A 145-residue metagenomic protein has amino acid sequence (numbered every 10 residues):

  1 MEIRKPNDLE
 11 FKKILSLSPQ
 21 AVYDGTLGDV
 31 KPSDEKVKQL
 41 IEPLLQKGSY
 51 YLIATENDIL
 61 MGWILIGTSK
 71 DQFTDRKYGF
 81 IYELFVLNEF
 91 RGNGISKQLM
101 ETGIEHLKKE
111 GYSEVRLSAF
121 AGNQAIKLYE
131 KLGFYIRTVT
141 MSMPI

Functional and structural regions predicted by a protein language model:
M1-S16: A short beta-loop-alpha structural element at the N-terminal edge of CoA-dependent acyl/N-acetyltransferase catalytic
P19-I41: Conserved GNAT-fold acetyl-CoA-binding loop/helix
E42-I53, F80: A short helix-loop-beta-strand connector motif used in the catalytic cores of GNAT acetyltransferases and, in some
I53, I59-T68, F80, F85: Conserved beta-strand in the GNAT
R76-N88, V139-S142: Conserved acetyl-CoA binding element of GNAT-fold acetyltransferases
E83-V86, G92-E105, K131: Conserved acetyl-CoA-binding loop-helix of GNAT-fold acetyltransferases
K97, A121-T138, M143: Conserved active-site alpha-helix within GNAT-family acetyltransferase domains
L107-S118: Conserved GNAT acetyl-CoA-binding A-motif
